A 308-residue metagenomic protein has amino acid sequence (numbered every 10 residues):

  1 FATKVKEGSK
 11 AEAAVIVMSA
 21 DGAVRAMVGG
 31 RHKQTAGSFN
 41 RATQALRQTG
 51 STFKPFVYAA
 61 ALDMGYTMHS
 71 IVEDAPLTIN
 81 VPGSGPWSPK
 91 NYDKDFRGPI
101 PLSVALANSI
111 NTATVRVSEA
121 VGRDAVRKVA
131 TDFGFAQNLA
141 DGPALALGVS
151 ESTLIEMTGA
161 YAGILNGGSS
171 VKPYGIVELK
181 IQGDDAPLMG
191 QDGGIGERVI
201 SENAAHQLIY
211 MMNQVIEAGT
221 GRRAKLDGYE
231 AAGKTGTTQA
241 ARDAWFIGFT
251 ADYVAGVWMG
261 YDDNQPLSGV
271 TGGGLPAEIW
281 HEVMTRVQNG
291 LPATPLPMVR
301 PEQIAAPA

Functional and structural regions predicted by a protein language model:
F1-A11, V15-V17, M27-G30, Q34-F39 (+5 more regions): A penicillin-recognizing enzyme superfamily signal
E12, I100, G142: Short coil/loop residues immediately preceding or within conserved phosphate-binding loops of NTP-utilizing enzyme
D21, Y66-V126, S170, Q182-Q214: Conserved catalytic neighborhood of penicillin-recognizing serine enzymes
V24: Glycine-rich acetyl-CoA-binding "A-motif" of GNAT/NAT acetyltransferases
H32-T35, L62, H69, G134-L139: Proteins synthesized as precursors that undergo proteolytic processing into mature forms
A36-T43, L139-P143: Glycine/charged-rich beta-loop-alpha catalytic/anionic-binding loops adjacent to active sites
T43-G83, A218, T285: Active-site rim segments in enzyme catalytic domains, especially the processed small/beta chain of N-terminal
S84-N91, G122-Y161, G168, G175: Mid-domain, small-residue-enriched loop/turn segments at the edges of structured enzyme/sensor domains
